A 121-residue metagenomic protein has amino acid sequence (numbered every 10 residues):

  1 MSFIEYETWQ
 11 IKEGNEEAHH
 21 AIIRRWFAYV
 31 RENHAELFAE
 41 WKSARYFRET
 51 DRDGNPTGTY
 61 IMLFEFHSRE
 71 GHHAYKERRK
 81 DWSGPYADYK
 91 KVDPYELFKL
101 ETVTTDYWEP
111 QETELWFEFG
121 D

Functional and structural regions predicted by a protein language model:
M1-S2, K12, A28, F47-G54: Mature, folded catalytic cores of secreted/periplasmic enzymes
S2-Q10, I61: Active-site-flanking beta-strand signature of metal-NTP-handling nucleotidyl enzymes and homologous cyclase-like
T8-Q10, S68, F117: Intrinsically disordered, low-complexity segments enriched in glycine/proline and serine/threonine
I11-A21: Short, surface-exposed ligand-recognition loops at beta-strand->loop->(often short) alpha-helix junctions that present
R25-W41, R52-T59, L63-E114, D121: An amphipathic, aromatic/His-enriched active-site/gating alpha helix that lines ligand/cofactor pockets
K42-Y46: A short glycine-rich, hydrophobically flanked beta-strand micro-motif that places a catalytic Asp/Glu for divalent metal
